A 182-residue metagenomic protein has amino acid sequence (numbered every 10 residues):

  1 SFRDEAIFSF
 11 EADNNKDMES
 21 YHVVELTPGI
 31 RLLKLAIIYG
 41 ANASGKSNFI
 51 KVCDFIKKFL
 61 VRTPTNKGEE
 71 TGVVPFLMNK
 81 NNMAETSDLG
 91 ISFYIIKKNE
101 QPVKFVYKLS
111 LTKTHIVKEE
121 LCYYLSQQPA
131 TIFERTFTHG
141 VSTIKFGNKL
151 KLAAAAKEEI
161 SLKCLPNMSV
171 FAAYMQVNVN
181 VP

Functional and structural regions predicted by a protein language model:
S1-T27: N-terminal pre-Walker A segment at the start of P-loop NTPase domains
D4-A6, K34, N167: A generic secondary-structure signal marking the coil-to-beta-strand transition
F8, L89-I91, E119, F133: Well-ordered beta-strand positions enriched in small/hydrophobic/aromatic, beta-favoring residues
H22-I37, A41, K51-T114: Conserved P-loop NTP-binding catalytic core
G45-K46: Conserved lysine of the Walker
P102, V106-P182: Electropositive, glycine-dotted interaction segments that contact anionic polymers or phosphate-rich ligands
